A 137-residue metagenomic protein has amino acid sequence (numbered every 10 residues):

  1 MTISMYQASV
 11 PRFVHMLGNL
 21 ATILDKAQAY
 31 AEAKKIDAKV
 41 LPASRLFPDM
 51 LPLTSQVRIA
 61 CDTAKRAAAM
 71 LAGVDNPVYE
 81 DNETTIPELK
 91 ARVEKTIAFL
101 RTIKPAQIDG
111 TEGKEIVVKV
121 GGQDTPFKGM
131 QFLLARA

Functional and structural regions predicted by a protein language model:
I3-A33, L51-A69: Alpha-helical bundle segments that constitute or directly flank the non-heme di-iron/ferroxidase center
S4, A8, L41, P48-L51 (+4 more regions): A structural signal for alpha-helical segments
S4, V57-F99, K114-G121: Short, helix-capping/interhelical loops that line the mouth of catalytic, cofactor-, or ligand-binding pockets
T22, K26, K95-T102: A generic structural signal for well-ordered alpha-helical segments enriched in polar/charged residues
A29-Y30, K39, L89-K90: N-terminal start-of-chain detector that recognizes signal peptides and the immediate post-cleavage beginning
E32-A43, T102-R136: Acidic interhelical loop/turn segments
P42-N76, Q123-A137: Short, contiguous alpha-helical
